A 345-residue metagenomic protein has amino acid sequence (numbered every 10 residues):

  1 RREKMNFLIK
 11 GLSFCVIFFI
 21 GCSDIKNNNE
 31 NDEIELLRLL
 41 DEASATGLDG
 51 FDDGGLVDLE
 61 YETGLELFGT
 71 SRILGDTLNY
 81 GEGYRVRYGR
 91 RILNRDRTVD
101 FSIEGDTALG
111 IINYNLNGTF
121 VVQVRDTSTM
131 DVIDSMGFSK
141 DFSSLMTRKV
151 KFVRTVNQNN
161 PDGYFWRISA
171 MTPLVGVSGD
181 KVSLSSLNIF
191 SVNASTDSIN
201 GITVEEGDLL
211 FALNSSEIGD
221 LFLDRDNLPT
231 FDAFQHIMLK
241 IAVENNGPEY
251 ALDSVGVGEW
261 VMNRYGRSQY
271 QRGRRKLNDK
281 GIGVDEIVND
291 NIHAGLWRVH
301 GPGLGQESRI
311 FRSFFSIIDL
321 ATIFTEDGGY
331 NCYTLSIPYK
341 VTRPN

Functional and structural regions predicted by a protein language model:
F19-G21: C-terminal motif of bacterial Sec signal peptides marking the signal peptidase cleavage site
D24-V122, G179-D197: Acidic/polar, low-complexity intrinsically disordered N-terminal segments immediately downstream of a Sec signal
I112, L223-D226, F231-G247: Aromatic/hydrophobic beta-strand junction motif of beta-rich domains
S144-M146, G283-H300: Aromatic sugar-binding surface patches on proteins that engage polysaccharides or sugar-phosphate polymers
M171-T230: Short, compositionally biased P/S/T/A/G/V-rich stretches that sit at domain boundaries
Y265-V288: Solvent-exposed serine/threonine-rich low-complexity stretches and specific carbohydrate-binding patches
P302-D327: Short, aromatic- and glycine-rich surface loops/edge beta-strands on solvent-exposed regions
D319-N345: Short beta-strand elements
